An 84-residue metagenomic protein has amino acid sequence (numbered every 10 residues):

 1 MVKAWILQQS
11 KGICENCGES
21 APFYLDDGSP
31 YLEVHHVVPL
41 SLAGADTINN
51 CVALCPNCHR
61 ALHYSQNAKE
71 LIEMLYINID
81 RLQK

Functional and structural regions predicted by a protein language model:
M1-P22, S29, A45: Short, charged surface segments at domain edges that flank catalytic/cofactor-binding sites
I6, H36, C55, H59: Divalent metal-coordination and catalytic microenvironments
I13, C51-L54: Short pre-active-site segment immediately N-terminal to redox-active cysteine/selenocysteine motifs in thiol-based
S20-C51: Histidine-centered nuclease catalytic patch
P30-V37, K69-N78: Short cysteine/histidine-rich metal-coordination sites, predominantly Zn2+-binding motifs
L54-E70: Short Cys/His-centered divalent metal-binding micro-motifs
N78-K84: Extended charged
